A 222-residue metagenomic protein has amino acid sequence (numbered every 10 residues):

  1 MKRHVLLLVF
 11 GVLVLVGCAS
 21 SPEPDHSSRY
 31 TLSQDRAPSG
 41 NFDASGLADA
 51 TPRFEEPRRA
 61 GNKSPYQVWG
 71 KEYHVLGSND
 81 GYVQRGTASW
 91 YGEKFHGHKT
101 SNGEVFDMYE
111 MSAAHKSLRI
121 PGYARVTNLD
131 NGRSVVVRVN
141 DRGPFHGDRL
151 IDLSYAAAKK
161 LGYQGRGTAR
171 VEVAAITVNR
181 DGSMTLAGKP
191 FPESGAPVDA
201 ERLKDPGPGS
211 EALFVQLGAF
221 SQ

Functional and structural regions predicted by a protein language model:
M1-L6: Bacterial N-terminal signal peptides that target proteins for export
V14-G17: C-terminal motif of bacterial Sec signal peptides marking the signal peptidase cleavage site
A19-P22: Bacterial signal peptide processing site
S27-R36: Mature, extracytoplasmic segments of signal peptide-bearing proteins
G46-S64: Short acidic, Pro/Gly- and aromatic-enriched capping/linker segments at domain boundaries
T87, K94-A200: Exported/periplasmic cell-wall-interacting domains
G207-Q222: Solvent-exposed beta-strand motifs enriched in subsets of small alpha/beta binding domains, especially certain
